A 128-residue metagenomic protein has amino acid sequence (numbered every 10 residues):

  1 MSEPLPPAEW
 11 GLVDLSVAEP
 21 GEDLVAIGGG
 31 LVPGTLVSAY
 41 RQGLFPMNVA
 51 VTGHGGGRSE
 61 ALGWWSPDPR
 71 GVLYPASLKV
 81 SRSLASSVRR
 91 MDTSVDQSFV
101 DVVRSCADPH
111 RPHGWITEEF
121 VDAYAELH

Functional and structural regions predicted by a protein language model:
M1-H128: N-acyltransferase acceptor-side catalytic subdomain
